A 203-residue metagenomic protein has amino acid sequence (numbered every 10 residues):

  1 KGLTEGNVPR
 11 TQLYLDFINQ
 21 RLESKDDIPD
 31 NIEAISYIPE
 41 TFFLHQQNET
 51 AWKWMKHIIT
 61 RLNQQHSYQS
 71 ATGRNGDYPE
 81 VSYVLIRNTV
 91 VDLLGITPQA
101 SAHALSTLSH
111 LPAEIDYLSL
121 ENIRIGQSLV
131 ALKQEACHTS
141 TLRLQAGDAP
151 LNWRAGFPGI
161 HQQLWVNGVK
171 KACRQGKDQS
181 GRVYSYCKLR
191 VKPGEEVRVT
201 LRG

Functional and structural regions predicted by a protein language model:
K1-E5, I18-L44, A71-Y83: Solvent-exposed loop and edge beta-strand segments that line ligand/cofactor-binding and catalytic clefts
K1-N31, K56-S67, L94, A131: Extended glycan-interaction surfaces of carbohydrate-active proteins
R10, A34, Q47-T50: Structural recognition of alpha-solenoid helical scaffolds
L44-G203: Non-catalytic C-terminal accessory modules of carbohydrate-active enzymes
